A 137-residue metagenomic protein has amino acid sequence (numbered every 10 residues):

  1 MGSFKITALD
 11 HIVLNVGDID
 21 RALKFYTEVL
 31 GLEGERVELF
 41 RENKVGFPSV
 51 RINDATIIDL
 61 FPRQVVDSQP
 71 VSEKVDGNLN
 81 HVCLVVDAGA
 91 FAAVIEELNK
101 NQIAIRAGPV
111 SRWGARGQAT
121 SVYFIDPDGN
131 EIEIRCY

Functional and structural regions predicted by a protein language model:
M1-R21, V82: N-terminal beta-strand motif that seeds the catalytic metal site of vicinal oxygen chelate
N15-I58: Core segments of cupin and vicinal oxygen chelate
V16-D20, G77, V82-P127: Vicinal oxygen chelate
E35-V37, V65-V71, G108, R112: A short, acidic/glycine-rich surface segment
V50-D54, F124-P127, Y137: Active-site beta-strand termini and strand-to-loop segments that position acidic
L60-V85: Helix-adjacent hinge/juxtasegments
R116, R135-Y137: Short beta->alpha transition motifs characteristic of CBS
